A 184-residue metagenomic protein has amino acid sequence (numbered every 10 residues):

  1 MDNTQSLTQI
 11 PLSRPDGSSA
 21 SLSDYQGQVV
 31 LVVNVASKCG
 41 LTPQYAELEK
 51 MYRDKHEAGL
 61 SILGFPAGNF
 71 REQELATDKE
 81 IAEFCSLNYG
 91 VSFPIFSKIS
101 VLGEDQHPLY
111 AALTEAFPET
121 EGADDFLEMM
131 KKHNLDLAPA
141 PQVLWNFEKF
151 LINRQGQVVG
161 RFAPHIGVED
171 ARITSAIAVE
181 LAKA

Functional and structural regions predicted by a protein language model:
M1-S23, L41-P43, E47, E119-T120: N-terminal "domain-start" segment that seeds a small globular fold
Y25, A36-L48, A67-L75, G156 (+1 more regions): Short, thiol/selenol-centered motifs that function as redox-active sites or metal-ligating centers
Q28-V29, S37-K38, T42-F65, C85-Y89: Conserved helix-turn-beta segment immediately C-terminal to the redox Cys motif in thioredoxin-like folds
V29-L31, K149: Hydrophobic beta-strand anchors of alpha/beta hydrolase catalytic cores
G59-T77, S92-G103: Thiol-based oxidoreductase modules, predominantly thioredoxin-like and allied folds used for disulfide exchange
F84-S86, G90-G167: Thiol/selenol-based redox catalytic cores and closely related redox-interacting motifs
G160-A182: Non-catalytic, surface beta->alpha helical segment in thiol-disulfide oxidoreductase systems
